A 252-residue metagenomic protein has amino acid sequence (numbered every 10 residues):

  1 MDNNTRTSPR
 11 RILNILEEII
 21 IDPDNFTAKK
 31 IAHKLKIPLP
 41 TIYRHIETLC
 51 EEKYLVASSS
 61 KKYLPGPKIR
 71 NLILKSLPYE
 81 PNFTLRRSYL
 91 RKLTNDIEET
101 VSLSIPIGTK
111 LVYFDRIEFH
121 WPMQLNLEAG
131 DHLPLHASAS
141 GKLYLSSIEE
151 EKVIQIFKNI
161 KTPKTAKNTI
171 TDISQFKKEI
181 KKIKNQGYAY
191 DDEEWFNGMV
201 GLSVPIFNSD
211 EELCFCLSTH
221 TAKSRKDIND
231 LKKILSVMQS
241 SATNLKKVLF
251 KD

Functional and structural regions predicted by a protein language model:
M1-S76, T243, K247-K251: N-terminal helix-turn-helix
T5-P9, G66, Y79, F83 (+6 more regions): Short, structured helix-loop boundary elements
S60, V101, G201-S203: Short loop/turn microsegments at loop-to-beta-strand junctions
P65-N159: Amphipathic alpha-helical effector-binding/dimerization core of metabolite-sensing transcriptional regulators
L85-L93, F157-S203, T243: Short, basic/aromatic recognition patches
I173-Q175, N197-G198, L213-D252: Juxtadomain coupling helices with adjacent low-complexity linkers
I206-S209: Sensor-regulatory modules in signal-transduction proteins
